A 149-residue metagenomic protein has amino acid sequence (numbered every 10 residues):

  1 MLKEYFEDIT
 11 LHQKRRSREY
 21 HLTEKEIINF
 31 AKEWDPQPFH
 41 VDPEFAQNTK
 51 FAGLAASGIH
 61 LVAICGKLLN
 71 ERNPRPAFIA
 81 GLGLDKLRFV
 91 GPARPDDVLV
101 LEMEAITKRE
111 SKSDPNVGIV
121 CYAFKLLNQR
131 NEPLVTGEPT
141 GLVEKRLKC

Functional and structural regions predicted by a protein language model:
M1-G83, K148-C149: Hot-dog-fold acyl-thioester-processing enzymes
M1-L11, F89-V98, E102-C149: HotDog/MaoC-like acyl-thioester-processing domains
